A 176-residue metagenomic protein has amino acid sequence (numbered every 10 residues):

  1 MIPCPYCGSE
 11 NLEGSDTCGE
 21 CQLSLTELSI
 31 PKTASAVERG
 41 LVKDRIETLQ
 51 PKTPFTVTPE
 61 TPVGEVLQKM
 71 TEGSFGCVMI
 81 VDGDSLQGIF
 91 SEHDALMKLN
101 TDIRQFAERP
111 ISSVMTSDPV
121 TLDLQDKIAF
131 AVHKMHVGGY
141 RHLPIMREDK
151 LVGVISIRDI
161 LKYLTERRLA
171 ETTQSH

Functional and structural regions predicted by a protein language model:
M1-H176: Tandem CBS (Cystathionine beta-synthase) repeat/Bateman regulatory domains
